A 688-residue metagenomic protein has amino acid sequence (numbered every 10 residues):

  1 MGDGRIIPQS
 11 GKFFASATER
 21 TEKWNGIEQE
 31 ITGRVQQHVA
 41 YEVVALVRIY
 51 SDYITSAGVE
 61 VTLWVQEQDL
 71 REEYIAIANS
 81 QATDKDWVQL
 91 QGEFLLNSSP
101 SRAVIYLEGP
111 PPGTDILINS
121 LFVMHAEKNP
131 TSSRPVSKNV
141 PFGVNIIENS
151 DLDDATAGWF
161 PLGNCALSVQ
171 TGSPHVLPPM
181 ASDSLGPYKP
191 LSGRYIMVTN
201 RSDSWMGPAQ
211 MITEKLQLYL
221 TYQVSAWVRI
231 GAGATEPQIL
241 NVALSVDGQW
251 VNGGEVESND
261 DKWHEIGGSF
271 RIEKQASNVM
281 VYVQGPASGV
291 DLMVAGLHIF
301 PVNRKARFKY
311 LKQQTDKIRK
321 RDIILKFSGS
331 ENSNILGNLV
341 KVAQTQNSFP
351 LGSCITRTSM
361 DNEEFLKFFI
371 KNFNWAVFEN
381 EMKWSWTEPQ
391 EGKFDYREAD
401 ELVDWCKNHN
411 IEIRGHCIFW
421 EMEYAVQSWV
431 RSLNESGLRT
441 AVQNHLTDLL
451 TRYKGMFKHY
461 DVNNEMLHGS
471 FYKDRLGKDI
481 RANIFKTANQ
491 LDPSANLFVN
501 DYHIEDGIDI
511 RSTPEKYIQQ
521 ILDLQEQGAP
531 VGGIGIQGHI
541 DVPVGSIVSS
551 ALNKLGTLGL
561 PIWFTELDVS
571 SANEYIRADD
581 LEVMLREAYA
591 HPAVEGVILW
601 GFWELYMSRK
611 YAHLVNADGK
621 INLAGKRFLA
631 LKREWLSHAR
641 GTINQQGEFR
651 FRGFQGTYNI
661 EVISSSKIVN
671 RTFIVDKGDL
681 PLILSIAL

Functional and structural regions predicted by a protein language model:
M1-L351, S359-K367, K371-N372, L433 (+4 more regions): Extracellular and organelle-lumenal recognition/adhesion modules and their flexible linkers in secreted
D52, E236, W375-P389, E398-D506: Substrate-binding cleft and catalytic face of glycoside hydrolase catalytic domains, especially the flexible beta-alpha
S101, N347-L351, N372-N374, H409-I413 (+5 more regions): Short, well-ordered coil/turn segments that N-cap beta-strands
Y106, E265-S269, K274-K305, Q313-R321 (+3 more regions): The feature marks long extracellular or luminal low-complexity segments
S133-K138, K305-K309, Q314-D316, Y424-A425 (+10 more regions): Aromatic-rich peripheral "rim/lid" segments of glycoside hydrolase catalytic domains that contact and position glycan
P350-T356, V462, F485-P514, W563-E566 (+1 more regions): Aromatic-lined carbohydrate-recognition surfaces of secreted/lumenal glycan-active proteins
C354-E363, W384-R397, Y424, L467-G477 (+4 more regions): Acidic-and-aromatic substrate-binding clefts and catalytic sites of carbohydrate-active enzymes
R357-I370, T440-L449, R511-L524, A578-E587: Short, acidic/polar
